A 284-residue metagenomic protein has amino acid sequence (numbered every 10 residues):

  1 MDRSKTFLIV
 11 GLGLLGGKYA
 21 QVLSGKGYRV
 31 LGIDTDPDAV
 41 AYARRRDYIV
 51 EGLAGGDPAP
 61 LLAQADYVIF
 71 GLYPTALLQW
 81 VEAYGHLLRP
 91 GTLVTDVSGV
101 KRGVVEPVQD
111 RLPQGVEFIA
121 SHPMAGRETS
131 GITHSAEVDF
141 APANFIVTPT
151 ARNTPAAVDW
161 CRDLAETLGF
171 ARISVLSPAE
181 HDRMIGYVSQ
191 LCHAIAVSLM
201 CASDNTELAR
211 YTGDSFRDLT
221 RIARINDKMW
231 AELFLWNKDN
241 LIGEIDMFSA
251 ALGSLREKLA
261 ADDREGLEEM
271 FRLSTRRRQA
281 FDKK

Functional and structural regions predicted by a protein language model:
M1-P60, Y67: NAD(P)+-binding Rossmann beta1-loop-alpha1 motif at the extreme N-terminus of oxidoreductases
R3-T6, G91, P142: Phosphate-coordination loops involved in phosphoryl transfer and adenosine-cofactor binding
T6, R29, E117, N144 (+1 more regions): Residues at the starts of beta-strands that form the adenosine-phosphate
L31-I33, L53, T95, I119 (+2 more regions): Hydrophobic/aromatic beta-strand patches that form the interior of the parallel beta-sheet core in alpha/beta enzyme
D57-L88, T92-T95: Rossmann-like NAD(P)-binding element
W80-T133: Rossmann-like NAD(P)(H) cofactor-binding subdomain of soluble oxidoreductases
E137-I222: Internal alpha-helical scaffold of NAD(P)-dependent oxidoreductase catalytic cores
E207-R277: Interdomain hinge/lid region at the active-site interface of Rossmann-like NAD(P)-dependent oxidoreductases
